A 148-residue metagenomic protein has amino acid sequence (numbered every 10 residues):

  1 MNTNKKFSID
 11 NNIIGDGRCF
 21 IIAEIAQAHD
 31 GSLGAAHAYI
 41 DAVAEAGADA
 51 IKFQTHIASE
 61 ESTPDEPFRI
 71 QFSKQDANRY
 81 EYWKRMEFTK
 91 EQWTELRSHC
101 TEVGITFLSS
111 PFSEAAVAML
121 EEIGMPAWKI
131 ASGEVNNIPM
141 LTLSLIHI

Functional and structural regions predicted by a protein language model:
M1-I22: N-terminal amphipathic alpha-helix/helix-capping segment at the start of soluble metabolic enzymes
E24, V43, L120: Conserved, mostly hydrophobic/aromatic
A26-A28, H56-A58, F112-E114, G133: Active-site beta-loop-alpha junctions enriched in small/polar residues
D30-A42, E91: Glycine-rich anion/phosphate-binding loops
Y39-K52: A short, N-terminal amphipathic alpha-helix
D49-R85: Glycine-rich, proline-tolerant flexible connector loops at the mouths of alpha/beta enzymes
Q75-I138: Active-site beta->alpha loop and helix N-cap motifs at the rims of alpha/beta catalytic domains
I146-I148: Conserved small/polar residues in nucleotide/adenosyl-binding loops
